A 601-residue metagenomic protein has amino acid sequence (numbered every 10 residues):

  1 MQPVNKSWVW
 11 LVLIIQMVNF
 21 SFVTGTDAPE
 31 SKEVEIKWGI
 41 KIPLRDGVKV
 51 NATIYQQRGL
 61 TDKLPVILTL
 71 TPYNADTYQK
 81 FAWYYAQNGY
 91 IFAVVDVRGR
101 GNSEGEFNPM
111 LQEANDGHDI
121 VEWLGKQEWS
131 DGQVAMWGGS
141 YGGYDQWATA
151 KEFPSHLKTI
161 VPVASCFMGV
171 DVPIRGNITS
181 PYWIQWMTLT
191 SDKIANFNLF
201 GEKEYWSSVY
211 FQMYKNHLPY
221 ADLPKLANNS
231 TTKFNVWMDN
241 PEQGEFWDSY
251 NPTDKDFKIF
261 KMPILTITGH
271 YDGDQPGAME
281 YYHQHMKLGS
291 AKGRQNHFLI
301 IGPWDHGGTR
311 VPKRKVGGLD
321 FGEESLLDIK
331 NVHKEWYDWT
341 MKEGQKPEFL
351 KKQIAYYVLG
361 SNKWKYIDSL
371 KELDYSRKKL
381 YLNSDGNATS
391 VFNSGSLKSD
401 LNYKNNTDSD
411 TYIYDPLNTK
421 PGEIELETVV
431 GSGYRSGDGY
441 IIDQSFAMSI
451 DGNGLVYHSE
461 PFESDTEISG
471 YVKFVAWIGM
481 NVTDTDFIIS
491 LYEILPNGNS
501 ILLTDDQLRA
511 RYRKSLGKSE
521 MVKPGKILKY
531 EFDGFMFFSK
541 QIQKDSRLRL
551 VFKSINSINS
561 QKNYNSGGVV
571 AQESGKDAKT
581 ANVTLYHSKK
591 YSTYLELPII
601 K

Functional and structural regions predicted by a protein language model:
D27-D62, H458, F462-S464: N-terminal cap/lid segment of alpha/beta-hydrolase-fold proteins
R58-K126, P173, R310-F321, D451 (+5 more regions): Cap/lid segment of the alpha/beta-hydrolase catalytic domain
Q87, K151-F153, T159-K258: Accessory cap/linker subdomain of secreted extracellular hydrolases
E128-Y141: Alpha/beta-hydrolase fold nucleophile elbow
G143-P154: Short glycine-enriched nucleophile-adjacent loop and the immediately C-terminal alpha-helix near the catalytic center
Y214-L218, T309, K315-K601: C-terminal, loop-rich substrate-recognition/catalytic regions characterized by aromatic stacking residues
F260, T266-T268: Short beta-strand/loop motif that positions the catalytic acidic residue of the alpha/beta-hydrolase fold
P276-H297: Active-site-adjacent alpha-helix of alpha/beta-hydrolase-fold enzymes
